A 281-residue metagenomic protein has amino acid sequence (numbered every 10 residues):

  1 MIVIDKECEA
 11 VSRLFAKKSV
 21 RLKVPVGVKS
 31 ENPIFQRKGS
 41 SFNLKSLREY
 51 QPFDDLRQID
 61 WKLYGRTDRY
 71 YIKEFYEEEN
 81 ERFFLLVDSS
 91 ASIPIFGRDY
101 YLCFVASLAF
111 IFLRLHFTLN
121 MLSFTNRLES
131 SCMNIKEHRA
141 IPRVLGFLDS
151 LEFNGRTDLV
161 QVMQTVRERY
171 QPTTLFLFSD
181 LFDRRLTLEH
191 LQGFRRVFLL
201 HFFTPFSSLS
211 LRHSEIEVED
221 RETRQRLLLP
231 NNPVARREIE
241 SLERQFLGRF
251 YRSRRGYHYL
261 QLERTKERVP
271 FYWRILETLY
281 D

Functional and structural regions predicted by a protein language model:
M1-M133, T174-F176, R184, H190: An amphipathic, basic-hydrophobic helix/alpha-beta surface used to engage anionic, phosphate-rich ligands or surfaces
M1-V26, S30-F35, E189-D281: Von Willebrand factor type A / integrin I
S89, L177-F182, F203, E263: Structural motif
I93, V162-Y170, L186-F194, F250-R254: Alpha-helix C-terminal capping segments
C103-S107, R143, Q245: Long, highly charged amphipathic alpha-helices
N120-K136, F147, R156-Q164, S179: Short, surface-exposed recognition loops or helix-turn segments adjacent to catalytic cores
E137-G146, S253-Y259: Short, electropositive alpha-helical surface patch
R139-T174, R185, H201-T204: Von Willebrand factor
